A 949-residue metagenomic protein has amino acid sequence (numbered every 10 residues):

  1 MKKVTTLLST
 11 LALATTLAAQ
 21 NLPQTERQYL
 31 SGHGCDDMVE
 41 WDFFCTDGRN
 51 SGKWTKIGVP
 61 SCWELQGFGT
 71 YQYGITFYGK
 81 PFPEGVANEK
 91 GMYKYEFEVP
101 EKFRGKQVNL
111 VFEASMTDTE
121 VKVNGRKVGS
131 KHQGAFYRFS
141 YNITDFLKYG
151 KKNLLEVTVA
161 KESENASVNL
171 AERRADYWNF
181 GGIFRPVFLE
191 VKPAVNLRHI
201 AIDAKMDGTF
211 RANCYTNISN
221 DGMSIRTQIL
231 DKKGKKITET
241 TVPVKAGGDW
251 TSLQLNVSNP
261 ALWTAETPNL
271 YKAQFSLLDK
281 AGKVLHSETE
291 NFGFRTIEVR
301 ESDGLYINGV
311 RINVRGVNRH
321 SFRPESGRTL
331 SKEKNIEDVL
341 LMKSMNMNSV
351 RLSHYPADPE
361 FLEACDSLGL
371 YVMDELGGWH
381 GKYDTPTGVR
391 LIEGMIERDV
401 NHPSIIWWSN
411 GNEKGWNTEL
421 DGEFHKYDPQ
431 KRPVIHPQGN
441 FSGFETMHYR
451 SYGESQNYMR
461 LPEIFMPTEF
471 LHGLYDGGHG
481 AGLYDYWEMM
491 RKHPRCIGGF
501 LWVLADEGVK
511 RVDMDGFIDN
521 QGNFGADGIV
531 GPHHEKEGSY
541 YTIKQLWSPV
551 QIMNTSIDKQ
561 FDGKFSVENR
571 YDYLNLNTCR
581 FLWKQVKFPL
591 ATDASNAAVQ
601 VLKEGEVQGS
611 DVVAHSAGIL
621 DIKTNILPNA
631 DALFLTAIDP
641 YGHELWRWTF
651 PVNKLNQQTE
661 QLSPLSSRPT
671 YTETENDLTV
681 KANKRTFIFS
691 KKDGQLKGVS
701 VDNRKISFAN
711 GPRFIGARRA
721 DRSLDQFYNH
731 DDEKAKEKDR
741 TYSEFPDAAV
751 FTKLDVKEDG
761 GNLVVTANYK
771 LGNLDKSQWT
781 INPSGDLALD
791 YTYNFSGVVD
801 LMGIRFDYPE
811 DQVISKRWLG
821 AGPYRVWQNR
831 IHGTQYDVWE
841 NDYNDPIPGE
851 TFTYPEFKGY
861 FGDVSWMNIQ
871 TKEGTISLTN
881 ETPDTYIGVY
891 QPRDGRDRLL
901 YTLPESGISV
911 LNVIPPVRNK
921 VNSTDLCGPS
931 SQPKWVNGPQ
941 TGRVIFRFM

Functional and structural regions predicted by a protein language model:
Q20-V111, S163-D176, F180-I183, H534-E535 (+3 more regions): Extended carbohydrate-recognition surfaces in non-catalytic/accessory domains of CAZymes and lectin-like proteins
L22-P23, F44-T46, N88-L197, S219-D221 (+4 more regions): Accessory beta-strand-rich segments of carbohydrate-active enzymes
T25, C62-L65, T70, I75-P81 (+11 more regions): An acidic-aromatic loop/edge-strand motif
H33-K53, I57-V59, W63-Q66, N88 (+6 more regions): Substrate-binding clefts and catalytic carboxylate motifs of secreted carbohydrate-active enzymes
Q66-V99, F103-V123, G129-H132, E190-D203 (+8 more regions): Active-site-adjacent substrate/metal-binding segments within catalytic domains of carbohydrate-active enzymes
A114, K161, T264, I626-N629 (+1 more regions): Beta-strand/loop-rich accessory regions of lumenal/periplasmic or secreted enzymes, predominantly carbohydrate-active
V121-V123, T209-V244, T251, A273-F275 (+2 more regions): Beta-strand-rich binding/interaction modules
R211, V339-M342, S349-G538, T542 (+1 more regions): Substrate-binding/catalytic cleft of secreted carbohydrate-active enzymes, primarily glycoside hydrolases
